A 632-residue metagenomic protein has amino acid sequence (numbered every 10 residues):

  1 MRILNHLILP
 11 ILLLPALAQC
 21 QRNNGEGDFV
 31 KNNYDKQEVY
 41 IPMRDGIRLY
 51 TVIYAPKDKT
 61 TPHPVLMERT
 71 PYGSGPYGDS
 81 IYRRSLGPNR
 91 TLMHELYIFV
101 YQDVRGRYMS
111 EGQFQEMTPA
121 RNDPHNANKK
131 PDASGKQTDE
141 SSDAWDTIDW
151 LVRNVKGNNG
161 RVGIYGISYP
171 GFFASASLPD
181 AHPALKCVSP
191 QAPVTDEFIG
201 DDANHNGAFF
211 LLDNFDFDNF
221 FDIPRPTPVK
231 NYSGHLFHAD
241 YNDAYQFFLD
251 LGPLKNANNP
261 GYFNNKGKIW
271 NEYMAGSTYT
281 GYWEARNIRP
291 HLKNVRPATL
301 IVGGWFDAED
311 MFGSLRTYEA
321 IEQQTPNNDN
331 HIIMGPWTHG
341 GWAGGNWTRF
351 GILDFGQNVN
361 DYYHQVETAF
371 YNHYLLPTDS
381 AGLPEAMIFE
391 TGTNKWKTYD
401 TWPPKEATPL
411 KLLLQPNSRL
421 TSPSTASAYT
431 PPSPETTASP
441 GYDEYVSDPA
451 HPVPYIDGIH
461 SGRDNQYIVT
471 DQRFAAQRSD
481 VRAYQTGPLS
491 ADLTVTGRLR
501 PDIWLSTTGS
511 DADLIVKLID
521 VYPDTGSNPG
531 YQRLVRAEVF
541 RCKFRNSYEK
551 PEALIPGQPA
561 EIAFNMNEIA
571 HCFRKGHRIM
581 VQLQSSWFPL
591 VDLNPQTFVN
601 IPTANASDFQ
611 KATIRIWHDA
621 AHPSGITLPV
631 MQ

Functional and structural regions predicted by a protein language model:
G25-K59, Q485, L489-A491: N-terminal cap/lid segment of alpha/beta-hydrolase-fold proteins
T60-R153, A343-F355, R478, S510 (+3 more regions): Cap/lid segment of the alpha/beta-hydrolase catalytic domain
Y82-S85, H94, E116-K130, S134-Q137 (+2 more regions): Accessory cap/linker subdomain of secreted extracellular hydrolases
K156-S168: Alpha/beta-hydrolase fold nucleophile elbow
G166-A176: Glycine-rich nucleophile elbow surrounding the catalytic serine of serine-hydrolase chemistry
A239, Q246-K255, R349-Q632: C-terminal, loop-rich substrate-recognition/catalytic regions characterized by aromatic stacking residues
V295, I301-G303: Short beta-strand/loop motif that positions the catalytic acidic residue of the alpha/beta-hydrolase fold
F312-N330: Active-site-adjacent alpha-helix of alpha/beta-hydrolase-fold enzymes
